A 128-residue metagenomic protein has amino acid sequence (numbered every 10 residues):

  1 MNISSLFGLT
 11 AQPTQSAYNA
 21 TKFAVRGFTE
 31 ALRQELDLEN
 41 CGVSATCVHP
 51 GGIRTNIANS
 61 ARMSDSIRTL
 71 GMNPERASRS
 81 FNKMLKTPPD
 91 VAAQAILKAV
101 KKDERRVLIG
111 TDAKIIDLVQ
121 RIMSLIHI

Functional and structural regions predicted by a protein language model:
N2: Rossmann-fold scaffold of SDR-type NAD(P)-dependent oxidoreductases
S5: Residue(s) in the substrate-gating loop at a strand-loop-helix junction that position the organic substrate next
T10-A17: Active-site loop immediately N-terminal to the catalytic Tyr-X3-Lys motif of short-chain dehydrogenase/reductase
T21: Active-site helix of classical SDR
A24, F28-L36, V48: Hydrophobic alpha-helix immediately C-terminal to the catalytic Tyr-X-X-X-Lys motif of short-chain
D37-T111: SDR active-site lid
H127-I128: Conserved small/polar residues in nucleotide/adenosyl-binding loops
